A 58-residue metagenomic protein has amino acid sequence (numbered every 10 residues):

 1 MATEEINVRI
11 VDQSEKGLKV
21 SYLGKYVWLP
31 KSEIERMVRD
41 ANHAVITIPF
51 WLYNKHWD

Functional and structural regions predicted by a protein language model:
M1-D58: Feature detects long, helix-prone N-terminal segments enriched in hydrophobes
